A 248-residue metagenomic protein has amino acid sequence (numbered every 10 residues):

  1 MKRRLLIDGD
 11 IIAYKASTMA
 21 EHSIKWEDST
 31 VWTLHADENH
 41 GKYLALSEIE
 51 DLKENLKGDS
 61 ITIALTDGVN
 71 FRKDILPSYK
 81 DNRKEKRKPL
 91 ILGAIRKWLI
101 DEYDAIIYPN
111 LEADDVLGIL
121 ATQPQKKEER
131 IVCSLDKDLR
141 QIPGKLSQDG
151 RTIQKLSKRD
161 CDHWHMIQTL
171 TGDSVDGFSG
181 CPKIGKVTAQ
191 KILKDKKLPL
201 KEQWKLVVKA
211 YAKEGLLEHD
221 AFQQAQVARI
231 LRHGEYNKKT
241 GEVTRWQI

Functional and structural regions predicted by a protein language model:
M1-K97: Domain-level signal for Mg2+-assisted phosphodiester chemistry and nucleotide/NA-binding surfaces in nucleic-acid
K2, D28-W32, G58, N82-I248: Extended two-metal-dependent nuclease catalytic cores across DNA- and RNA-processing enzymes
